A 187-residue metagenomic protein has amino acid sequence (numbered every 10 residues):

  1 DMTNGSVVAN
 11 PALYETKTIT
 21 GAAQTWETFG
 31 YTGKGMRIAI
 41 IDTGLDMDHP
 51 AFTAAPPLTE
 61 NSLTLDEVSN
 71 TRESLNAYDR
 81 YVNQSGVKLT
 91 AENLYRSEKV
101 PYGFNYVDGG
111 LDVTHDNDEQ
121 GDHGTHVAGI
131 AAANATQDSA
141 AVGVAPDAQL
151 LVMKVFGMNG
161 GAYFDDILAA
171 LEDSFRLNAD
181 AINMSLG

Functional and structural regions predicted by a protein language model:
D1-Q24, R37: Autoinhibitory N-terminal propeptides
W26-F164, L177-D180: Subtilisin-like serine protease catalytic core
D166-L171: Short, acidic/polar
